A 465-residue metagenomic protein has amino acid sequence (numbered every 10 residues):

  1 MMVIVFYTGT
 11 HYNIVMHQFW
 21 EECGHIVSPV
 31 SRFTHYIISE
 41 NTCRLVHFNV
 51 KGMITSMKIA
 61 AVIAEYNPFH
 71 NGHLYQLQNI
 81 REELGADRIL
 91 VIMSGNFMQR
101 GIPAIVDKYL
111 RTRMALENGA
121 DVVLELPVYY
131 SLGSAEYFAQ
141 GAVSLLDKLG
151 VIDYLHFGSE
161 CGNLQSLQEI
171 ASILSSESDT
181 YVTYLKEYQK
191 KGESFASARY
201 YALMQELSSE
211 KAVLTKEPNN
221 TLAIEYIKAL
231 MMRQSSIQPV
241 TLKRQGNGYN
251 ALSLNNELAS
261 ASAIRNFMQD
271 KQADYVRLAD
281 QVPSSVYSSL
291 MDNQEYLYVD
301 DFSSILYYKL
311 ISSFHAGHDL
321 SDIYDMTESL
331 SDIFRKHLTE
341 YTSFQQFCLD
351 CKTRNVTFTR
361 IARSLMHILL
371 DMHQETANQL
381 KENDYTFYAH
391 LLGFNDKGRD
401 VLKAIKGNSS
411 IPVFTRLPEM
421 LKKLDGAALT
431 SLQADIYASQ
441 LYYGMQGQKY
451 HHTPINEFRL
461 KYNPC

Functional and structural regions predicted by a protein language model:
M1-M2, M16, M53: Methionine residue identity
P29-R32: Compositionally biased, intrinsically disordered low-complexity segments enriched in Pro/Arg/Gln/His
I54-R111: N-terminal catalytic cores of NTP/NDP-binding nucleotidyl/phosphoryl-transfer enzymes
E117-P127: A glycine-rich helix N-cap at a beta->alpha junction
L126-C465: Active-site cores that bind ATP or allylic diphosphates and position pyrophosphate for catalysis
